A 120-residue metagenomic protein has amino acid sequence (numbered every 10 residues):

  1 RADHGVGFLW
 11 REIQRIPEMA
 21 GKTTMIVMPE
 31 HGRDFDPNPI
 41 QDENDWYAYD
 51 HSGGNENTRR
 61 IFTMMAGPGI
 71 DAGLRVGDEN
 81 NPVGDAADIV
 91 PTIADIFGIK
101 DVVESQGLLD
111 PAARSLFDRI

Functional and structural regions predicted by a protein language model:
D3-K22, H31-I120: Membrane-interface soluble catalytic domains
V27-M28: Generic enzyme active-site microenvironment
